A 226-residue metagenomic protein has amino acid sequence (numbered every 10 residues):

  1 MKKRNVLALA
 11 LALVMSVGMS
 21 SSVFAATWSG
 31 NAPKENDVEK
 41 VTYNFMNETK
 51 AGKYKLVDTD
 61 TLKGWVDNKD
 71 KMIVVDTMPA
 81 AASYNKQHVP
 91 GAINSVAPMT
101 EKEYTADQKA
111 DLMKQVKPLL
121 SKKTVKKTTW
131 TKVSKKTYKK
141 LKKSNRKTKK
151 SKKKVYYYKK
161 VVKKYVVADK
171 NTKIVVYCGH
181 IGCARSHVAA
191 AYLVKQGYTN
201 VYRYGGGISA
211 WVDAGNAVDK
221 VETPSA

Functional and structural regions predicted by a protein language model:
M1-L9: Bacterial N-terminal signal peptides that target proteins for export
S16-H88, E222-A226: Flexible, polar/low-complexity N-terminal or interdomain linker segments that lie immediately upstream of folded
M46-K53, M99-A106, V162, G179-I181 (+1 more regions): Second-shell loop/turn segments in exported
T49, V66-K69, A81-A82, V96 (+4 more regions): Sec/Tat-exported extracytoplasmic proteins
T77-K126, V167: Mid-length scaffold segments of soluble, non-membrane domains
P79-S83, M99-K102, H180-A184, G207-W211 (+1 more regions): Solvent-exposed loop/turn segments at secondary-structure junctions within structured extracellular/periplasmic domains
A110-S134, Y158-A210: Catalytic cysteine-centered active loop of the rhodanese-like fold, especially the PTP/DSP P-loop
T131-K150, Y157: Extended amphipathic alpha-helical heptad-repeat regions
